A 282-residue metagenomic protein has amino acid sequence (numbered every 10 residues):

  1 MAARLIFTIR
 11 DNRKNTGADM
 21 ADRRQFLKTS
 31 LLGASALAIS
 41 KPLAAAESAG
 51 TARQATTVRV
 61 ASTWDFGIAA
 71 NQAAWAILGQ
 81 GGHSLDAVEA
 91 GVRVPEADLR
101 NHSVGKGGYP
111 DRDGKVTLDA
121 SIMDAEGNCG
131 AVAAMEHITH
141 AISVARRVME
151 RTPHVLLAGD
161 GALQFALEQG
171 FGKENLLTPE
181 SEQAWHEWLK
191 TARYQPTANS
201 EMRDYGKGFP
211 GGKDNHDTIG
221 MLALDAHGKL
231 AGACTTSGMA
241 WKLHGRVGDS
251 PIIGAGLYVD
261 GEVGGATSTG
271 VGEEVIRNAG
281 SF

Functional and structural regions predicted by a protein language model:
A2-F7, N12, D19, Q25-E47: N-terminal export signals
A21, K28-A36, A46-F282: Alpha/propeptide regions of enzymes that mature by internal proteolysis
